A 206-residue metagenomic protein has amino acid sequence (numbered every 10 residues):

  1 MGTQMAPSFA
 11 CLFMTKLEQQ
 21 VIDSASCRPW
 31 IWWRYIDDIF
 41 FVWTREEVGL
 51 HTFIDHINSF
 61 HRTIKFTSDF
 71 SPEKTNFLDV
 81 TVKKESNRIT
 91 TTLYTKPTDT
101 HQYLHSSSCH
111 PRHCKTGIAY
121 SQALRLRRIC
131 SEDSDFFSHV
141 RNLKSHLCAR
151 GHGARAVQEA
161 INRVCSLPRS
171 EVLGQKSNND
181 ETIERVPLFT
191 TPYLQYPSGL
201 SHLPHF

Functional and structural regions predicted by a protein language model:
M1-F206: Charged structural interfaces that engage phosphate-rich ligands and support phosphoryl-transfer chemistry
